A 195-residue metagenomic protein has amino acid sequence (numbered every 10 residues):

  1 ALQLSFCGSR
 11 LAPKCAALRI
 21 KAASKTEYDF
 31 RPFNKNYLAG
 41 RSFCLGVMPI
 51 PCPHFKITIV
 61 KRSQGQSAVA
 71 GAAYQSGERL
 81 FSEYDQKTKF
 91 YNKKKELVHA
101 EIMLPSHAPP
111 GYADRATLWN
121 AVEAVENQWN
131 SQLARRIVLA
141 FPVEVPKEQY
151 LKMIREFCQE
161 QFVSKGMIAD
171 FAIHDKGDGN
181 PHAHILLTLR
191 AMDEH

Functional and structural regions predicted by a protein language model:
A1-L2, F6-R10, R19: Intrinsic, low-complexity polybasic segments
L4, C15, Y28: Cationic, low-complexity basic patches in intrinsically disordered or flexible, solvent-exposed regions
L11, L18, A22, R31-F33: Short, low-complexity interaction segments enriched in Ser/Thr/Pro/Gly
D29-H195: N-terminal nicking endonuclease/strand-transfer module with a His-rich metal-binding environment and a catalytic Tyr
